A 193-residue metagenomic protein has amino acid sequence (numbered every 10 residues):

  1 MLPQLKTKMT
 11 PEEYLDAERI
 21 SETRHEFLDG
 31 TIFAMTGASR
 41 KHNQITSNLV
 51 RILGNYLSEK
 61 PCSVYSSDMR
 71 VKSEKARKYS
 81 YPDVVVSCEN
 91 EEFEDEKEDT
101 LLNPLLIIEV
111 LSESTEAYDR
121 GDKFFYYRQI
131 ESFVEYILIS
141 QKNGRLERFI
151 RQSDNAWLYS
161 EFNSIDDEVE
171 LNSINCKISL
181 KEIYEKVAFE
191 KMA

Functional and structural regions predicted by a protein language model:
M1-A193: Gly/Pro/Ser/Thr-rich low-complexity, intrinsically disordered segments predominantly at protein N-termini
